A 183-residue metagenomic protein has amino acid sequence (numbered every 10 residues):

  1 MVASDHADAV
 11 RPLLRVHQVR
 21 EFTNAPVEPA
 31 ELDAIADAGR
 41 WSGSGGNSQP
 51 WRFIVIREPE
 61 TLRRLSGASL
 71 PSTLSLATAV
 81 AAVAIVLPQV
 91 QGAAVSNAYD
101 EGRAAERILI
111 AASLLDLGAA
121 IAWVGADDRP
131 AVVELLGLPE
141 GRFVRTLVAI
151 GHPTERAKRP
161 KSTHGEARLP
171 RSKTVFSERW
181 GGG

Functional and structural regions predicted by a protein language model:
M1-G183: Acidic, surface-exposed loops and disordered segments
